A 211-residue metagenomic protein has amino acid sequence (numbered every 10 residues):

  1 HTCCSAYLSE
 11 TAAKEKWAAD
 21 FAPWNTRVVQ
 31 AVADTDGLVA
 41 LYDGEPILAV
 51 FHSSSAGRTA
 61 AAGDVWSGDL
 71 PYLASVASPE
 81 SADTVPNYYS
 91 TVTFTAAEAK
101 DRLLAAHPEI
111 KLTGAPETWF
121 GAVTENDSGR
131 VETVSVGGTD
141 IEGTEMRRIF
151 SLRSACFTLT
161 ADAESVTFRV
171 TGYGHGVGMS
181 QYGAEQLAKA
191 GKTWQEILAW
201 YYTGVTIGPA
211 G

Functional and structural regions predicted by a protein language model:
H1-G211: Conserved, single-site charged/polar hotspot
